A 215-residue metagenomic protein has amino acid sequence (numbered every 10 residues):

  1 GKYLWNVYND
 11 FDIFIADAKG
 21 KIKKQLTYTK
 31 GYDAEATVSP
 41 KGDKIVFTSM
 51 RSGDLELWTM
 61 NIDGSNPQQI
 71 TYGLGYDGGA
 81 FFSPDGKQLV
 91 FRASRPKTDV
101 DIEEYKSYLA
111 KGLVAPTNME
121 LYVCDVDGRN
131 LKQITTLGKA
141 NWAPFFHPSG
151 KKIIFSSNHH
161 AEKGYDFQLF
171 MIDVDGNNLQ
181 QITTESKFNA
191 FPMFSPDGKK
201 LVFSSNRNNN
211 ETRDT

Functional and structural regions predicted by a protein language model:
G1-T215: Sequence signature of WD/YWTD-type beta-propeller architectures
